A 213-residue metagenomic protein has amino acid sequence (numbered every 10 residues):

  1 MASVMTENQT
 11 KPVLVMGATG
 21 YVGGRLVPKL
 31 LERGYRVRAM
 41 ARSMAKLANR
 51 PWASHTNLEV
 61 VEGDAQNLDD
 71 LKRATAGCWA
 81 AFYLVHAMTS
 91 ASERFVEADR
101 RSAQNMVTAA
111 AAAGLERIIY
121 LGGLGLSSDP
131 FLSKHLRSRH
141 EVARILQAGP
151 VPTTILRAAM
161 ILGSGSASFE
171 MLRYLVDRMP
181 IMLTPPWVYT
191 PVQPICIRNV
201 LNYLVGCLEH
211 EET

Functional and structural regions predicted by a protein language model:
A2-Y35: N-terminal Rossmann NAD(P)H-binding glycine-rich loop of SDR-like oxidoreductase domains
M16, M40, L84, I118-L124 (+1 more regions): SDR active-site strand-loop-helix element
M40-A45, D64-A65: N-terminal Rossmann-fold cofactor-binding loop
N49, S54-A113, G123-F131: NAD(P)H-binding glycine-rich loop region in Rossmannoid oxidoreductase-like domains and their noncatalytic homologs
R100-M106, L115, S138-G149: Conserved catalytic Lys-bearing alpha helix of Rossmann-like short-chain dehydrogenase/reductases
G122, R144-Y174, R178, L183-P186 (+2 more regions): Conserved beta-loop-beta element that borders a ligand/cofactor-binding pocket
A167-S168, W187-E209: Substrate-positioning beta->alpha
